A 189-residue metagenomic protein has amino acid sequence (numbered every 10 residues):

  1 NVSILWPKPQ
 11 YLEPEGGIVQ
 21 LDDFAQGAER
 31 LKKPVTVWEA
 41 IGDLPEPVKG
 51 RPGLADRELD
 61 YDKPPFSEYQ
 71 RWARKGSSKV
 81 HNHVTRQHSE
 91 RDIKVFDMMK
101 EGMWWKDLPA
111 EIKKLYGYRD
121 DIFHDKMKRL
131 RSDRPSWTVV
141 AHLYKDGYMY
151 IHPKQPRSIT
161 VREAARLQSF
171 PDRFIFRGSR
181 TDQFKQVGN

Functional and structural regions predicted by a protein language model:
N1, R131, Q186-N189: Short, intrinsically disordered, charge-balanced linker/junction segments flanking boundaries in proteins
N1-K114: Class I S-adenosyl-L-methionine
V2, V48-K49, D146-M149, I175: Short, acidic Gly/Pro/Ser/Thr-rich loop/turn segments
Y118-H124, R131-R134, D146-I159: Glycine-enriched catalytic-core subsegment of oxygenase/oxidase enzymes
H142: Conserved PLP cofactor-binding pocket of PLP-dependent enzymes
I151-F174: Low-complexity, glycine/alanine/valine/leucine- and proline-rich hydrophobic stretches
I159, S179-N189: Generic C-terminus detector
